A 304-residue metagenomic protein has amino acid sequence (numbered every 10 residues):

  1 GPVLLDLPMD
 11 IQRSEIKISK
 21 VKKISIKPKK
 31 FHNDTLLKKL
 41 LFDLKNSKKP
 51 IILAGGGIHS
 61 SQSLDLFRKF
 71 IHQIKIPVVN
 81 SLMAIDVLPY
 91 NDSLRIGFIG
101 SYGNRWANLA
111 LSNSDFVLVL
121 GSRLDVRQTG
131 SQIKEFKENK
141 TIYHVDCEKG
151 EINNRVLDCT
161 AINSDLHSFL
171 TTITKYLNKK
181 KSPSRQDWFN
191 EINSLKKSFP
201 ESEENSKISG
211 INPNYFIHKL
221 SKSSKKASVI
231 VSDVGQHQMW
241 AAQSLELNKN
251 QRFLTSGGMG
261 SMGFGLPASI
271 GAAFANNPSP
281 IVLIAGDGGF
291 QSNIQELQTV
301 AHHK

Functional and structural regions predicted by a protein language model:
G1-N46, P200-E203: Conformationally flexible catalytic loops at phosphate/diphosphate-handling active centers
L4-D6, I76-L82, Y143-D146: Short internal beta-strands
D6-P8, L53, V119-G121, D146 (+2 more regions): Short beta-strand segments
L7-R13, G56-I58, I85, K149 (+1 more regions): Glycine-rich beta-alpha junction loops
L36-I51, F70, L111-N113, K219-K226 (+1 more regions): Glycine-rich phosphate/diphosphate-binding loops that line cofactor/substrate pockets in enzymes
A84-E191: Glycine-rich, acidic loop regions that bind phosphate or pyrophosphate groups
W106-A107, N113-D125, M239-K304: Thiamine diphosphate
E191-A273, P278: Active-site diphosphate/adenylate-binding microenvironment
